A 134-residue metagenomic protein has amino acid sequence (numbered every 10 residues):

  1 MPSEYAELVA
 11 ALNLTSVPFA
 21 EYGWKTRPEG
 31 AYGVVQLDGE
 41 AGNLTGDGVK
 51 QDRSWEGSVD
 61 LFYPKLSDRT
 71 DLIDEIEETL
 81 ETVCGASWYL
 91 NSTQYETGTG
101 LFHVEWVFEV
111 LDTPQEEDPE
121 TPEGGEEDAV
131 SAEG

Functional and structural regions predicted by a protein language model:
M1-E7, T26, E40-S54, W88-G134: Short, charged interaction patches at domain edges and termini
M1-G46, S67, L72-E75: Small/polar-rich, solvent-exposed N-terminal microdomains that initiate assembly or binding
V17-Y22, G85-T93: Short secondary-structure junctions
E21, Y63, T99-H103: A generic structural signal for ordered secondary structure
V34, E56-D60, E105-V107: Beta-strand secondary-structure signal
R53, S58-G85: Mid-chain, well-packed structural core segment of small domains
